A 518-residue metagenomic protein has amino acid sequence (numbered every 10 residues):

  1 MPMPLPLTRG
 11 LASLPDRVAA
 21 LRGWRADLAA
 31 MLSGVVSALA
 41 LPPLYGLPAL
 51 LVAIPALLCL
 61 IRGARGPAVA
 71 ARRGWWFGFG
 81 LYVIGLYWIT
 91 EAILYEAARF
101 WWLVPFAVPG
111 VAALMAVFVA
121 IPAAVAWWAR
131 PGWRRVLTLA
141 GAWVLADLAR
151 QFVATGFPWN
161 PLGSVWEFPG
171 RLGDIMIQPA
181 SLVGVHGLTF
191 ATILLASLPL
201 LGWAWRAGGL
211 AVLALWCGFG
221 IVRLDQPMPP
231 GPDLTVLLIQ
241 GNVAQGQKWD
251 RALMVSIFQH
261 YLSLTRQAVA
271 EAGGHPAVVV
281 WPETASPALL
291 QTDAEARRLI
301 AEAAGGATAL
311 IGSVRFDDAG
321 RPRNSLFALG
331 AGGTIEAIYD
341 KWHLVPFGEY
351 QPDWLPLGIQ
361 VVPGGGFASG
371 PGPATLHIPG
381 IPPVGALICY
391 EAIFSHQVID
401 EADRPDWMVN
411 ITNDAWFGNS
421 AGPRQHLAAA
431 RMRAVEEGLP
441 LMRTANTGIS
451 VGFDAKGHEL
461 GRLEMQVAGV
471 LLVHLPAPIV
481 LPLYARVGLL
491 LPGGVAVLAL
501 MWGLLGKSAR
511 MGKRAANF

Functional and structural regions predicted by a protein language model:
P2-D225, N419-S420, A430-R433, A445-F453 (+4 more regions): Membrane-embedded alpha-helical bundles of multi-pass enzymes that act on lipidic or dolichyl-linked glycan substrates
L224-V487, L491: Soluble catalytic domains of enzymes that build or remodel membrane lipids, polysaccharides, and related
G273, G305, L505-G506, A516: Short, flexible coil/linker elements and helix-boundary hinge sites characteristic of intrinsically disordered
G438, N517-F518: Glycine-centered helix-boundary capping/hinge motifs
